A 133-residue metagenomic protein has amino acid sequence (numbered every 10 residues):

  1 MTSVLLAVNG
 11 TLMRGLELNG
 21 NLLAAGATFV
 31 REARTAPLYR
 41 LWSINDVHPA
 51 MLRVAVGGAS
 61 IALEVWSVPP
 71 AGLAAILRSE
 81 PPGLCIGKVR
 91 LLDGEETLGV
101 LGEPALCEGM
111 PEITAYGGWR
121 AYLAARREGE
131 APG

Functional and structural regions predicted by a protein language model:
M1-G133: Glycine-aromatic micro-motifs
